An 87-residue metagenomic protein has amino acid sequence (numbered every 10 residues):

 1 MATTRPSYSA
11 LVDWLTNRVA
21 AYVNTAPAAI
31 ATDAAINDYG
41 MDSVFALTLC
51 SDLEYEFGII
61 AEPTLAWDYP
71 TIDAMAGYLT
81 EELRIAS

Functional and structural regions predicted by a protein language model:
M1-S87: Flexible, low-complexity inter-domain linkers and amphipathic docking helices that mediate domain-domain
